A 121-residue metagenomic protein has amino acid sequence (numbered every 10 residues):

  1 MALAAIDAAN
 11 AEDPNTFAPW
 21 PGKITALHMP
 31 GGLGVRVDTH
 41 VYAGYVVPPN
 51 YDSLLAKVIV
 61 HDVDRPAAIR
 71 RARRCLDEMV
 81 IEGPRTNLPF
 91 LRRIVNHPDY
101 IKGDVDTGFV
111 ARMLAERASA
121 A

Functional and structural regions predicted by a protein language model:
A2-A121: Catalytic cores of soluble metabolic enzymes centered on carboxylation/carboxyl-transfer
